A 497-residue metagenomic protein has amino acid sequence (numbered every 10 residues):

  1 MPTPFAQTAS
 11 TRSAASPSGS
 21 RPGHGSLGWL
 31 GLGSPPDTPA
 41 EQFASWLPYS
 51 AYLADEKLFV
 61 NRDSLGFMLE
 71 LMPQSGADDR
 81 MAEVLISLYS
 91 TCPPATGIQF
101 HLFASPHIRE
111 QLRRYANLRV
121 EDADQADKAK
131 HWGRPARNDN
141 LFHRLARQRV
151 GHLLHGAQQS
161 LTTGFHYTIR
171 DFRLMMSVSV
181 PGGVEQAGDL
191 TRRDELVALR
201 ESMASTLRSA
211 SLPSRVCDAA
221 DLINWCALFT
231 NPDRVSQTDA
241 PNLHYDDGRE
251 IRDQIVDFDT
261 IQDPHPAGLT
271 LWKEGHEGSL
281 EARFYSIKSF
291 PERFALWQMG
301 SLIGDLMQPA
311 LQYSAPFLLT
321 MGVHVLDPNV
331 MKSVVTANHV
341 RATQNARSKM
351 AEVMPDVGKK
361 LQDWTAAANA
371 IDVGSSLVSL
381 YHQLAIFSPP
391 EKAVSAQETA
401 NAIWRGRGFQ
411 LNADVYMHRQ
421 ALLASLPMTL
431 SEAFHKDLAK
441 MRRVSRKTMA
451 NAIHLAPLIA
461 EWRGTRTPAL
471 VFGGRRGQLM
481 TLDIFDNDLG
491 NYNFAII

Functional and structural regions predicted by a protein language model:
P2-P457: Extended, folded cores of ATP/NTP-driven motor/assembly subunits in large transport and secretion machines
L455-I497: Active-site-adjacent "gating/activation" loops or surface patches in catalytic cores
